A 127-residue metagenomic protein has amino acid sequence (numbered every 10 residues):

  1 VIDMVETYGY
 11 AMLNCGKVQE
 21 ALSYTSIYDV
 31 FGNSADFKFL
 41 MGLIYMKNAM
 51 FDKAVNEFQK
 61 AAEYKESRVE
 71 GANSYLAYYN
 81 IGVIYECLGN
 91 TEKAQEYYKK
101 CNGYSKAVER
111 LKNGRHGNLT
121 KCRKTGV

Functional and structural regions predicted by a protein language model:
D3, D36-F37, V69, L76 (+2 more regions): Start-of-helix register in tetratricopeptide repeats
D29-V30, Q59-K65, N102-G103: Amphipathic alpha-helical segments of tetratricopeptide repeats
